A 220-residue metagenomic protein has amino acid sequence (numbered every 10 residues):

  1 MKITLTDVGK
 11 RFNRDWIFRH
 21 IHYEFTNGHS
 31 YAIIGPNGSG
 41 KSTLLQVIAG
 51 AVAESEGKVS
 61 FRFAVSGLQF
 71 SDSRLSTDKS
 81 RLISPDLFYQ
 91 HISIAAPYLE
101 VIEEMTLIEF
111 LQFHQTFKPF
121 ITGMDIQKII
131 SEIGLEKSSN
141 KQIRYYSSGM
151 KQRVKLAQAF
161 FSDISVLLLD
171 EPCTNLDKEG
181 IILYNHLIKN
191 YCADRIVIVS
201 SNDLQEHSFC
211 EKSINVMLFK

Functional and structural regions predicted by a protein language model:
I3, F18-H20: Conserved structural motif at the start of ABC-family nucleotide-binding domains
N37, D170, D177: ABC-family nucleotide-binding domains
A49: Helix-to-loop junction immediately C-terminal to a conserved catalytic motif
G57-A64, D72-Q90: Conserved ABC transporter NBD signature motif
Y98, E103-P119: Q-loop/switch helix immediately C-terminal to the Walker
G123-S139: Conserved ABC ATPase "signature" region
L156: Hydrophobic anchor residue at the start of the ABC signature
